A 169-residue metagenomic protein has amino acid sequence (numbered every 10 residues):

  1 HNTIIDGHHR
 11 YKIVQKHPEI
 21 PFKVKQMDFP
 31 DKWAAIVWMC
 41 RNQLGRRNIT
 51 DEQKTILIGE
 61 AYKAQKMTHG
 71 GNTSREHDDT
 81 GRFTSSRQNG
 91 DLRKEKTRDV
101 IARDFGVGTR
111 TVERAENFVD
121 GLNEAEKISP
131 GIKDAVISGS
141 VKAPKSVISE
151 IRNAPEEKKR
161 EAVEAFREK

Functional and structural regions predicted by a protein language model:
H1-D6, R10: Acidic, metal-coordinating catalytic cores used for nucleic-acid/nucleotide bond scission and strand-transfer chemistry
R10-G121, I137-G139, S146-N153: Amphipathic, charge-rich alpha-helical segments that serve as recognition/docking helices
E124-E126: Long, low-complexity inter-transmembrane loops of multi-pass membrane transporters
I128-S140: Short, basic, alpha-helical segments at the C-terminal edge of helix-turn-helix-like DNA-binding modules
K145-E168: A short, Lys/Arg-enriched interface patch at domain edges and termini
